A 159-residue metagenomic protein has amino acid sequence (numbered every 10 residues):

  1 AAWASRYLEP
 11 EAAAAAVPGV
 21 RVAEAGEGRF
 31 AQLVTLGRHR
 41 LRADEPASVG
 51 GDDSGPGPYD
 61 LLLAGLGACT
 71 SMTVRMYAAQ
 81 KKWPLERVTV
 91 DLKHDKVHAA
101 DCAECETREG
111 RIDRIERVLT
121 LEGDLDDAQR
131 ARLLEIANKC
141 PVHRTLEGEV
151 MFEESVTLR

Functional and structural regions predicted by a protein language model:
A1-A64, M72-R159: Extended beta-strand/beta-hairpin segments
